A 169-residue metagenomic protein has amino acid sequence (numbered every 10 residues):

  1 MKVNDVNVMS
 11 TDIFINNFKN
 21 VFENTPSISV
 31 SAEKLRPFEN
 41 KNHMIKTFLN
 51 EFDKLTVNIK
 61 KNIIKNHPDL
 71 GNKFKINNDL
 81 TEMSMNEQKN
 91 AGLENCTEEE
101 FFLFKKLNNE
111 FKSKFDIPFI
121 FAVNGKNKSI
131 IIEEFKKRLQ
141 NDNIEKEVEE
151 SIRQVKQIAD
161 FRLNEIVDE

Functional and structural regions predicted by a protein language model:
V3-V8, N20, I28, E33-K106 (+1 more regions): Aromatic-anchored, charged helix-turn/loop surface patch used as a conserved interaction hotspot
F14: Surface-exposed, charge/polar-rich loops and edge strands
T25, A32, F119: Residue-level signal for inorganic ion chemistry
P26, F38-N40, N127-I131: Short helix-capping/linker segments at secondary-structure and domain boundaries
S27-I28, V123: Conserved phosphate/anionic-ligand binding catalytic regions in large, soluble enzymes, centered on
C96-E169: C-terminal non-catalytic interaction appendages of large macromolecular assemblies
